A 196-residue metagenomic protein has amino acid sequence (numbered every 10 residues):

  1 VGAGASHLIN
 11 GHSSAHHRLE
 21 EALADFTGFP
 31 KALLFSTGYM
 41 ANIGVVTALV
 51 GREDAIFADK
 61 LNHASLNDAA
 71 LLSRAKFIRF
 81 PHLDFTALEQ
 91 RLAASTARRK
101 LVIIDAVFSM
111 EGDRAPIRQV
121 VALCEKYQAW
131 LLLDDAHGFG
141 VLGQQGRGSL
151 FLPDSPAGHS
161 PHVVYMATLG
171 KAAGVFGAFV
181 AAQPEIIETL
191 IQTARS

Functional and structural regions predicted by a protein language model:
G2-T37: Conserved N-terminal alpha-helix of the aminotransferase class I/II PLP-enzyme fold
V45-A64: Conserved PLP-anchoring active-site segment centered on the Schiff-base-forming lysine
R52, S73-R74, Y127, P161: Short, structured coil segments at secondary-structure junctions
I78-L133: Active-site phosphate-binding strand-loop segment of PLP-dependent enzymes
Q128, G148-L169, I191: Conserved active-site segment immediately N-terminal to the catalytic lysine that forms the internal aldimine
V141, S149-P153, A178-P184: Short beta-strand-to-turn element immediately C-terminal to the catalytic PLP-Schiff-base lysine in fold type I
M166, F176-S196: Conserved core segment of the aminotransferase class I/II
